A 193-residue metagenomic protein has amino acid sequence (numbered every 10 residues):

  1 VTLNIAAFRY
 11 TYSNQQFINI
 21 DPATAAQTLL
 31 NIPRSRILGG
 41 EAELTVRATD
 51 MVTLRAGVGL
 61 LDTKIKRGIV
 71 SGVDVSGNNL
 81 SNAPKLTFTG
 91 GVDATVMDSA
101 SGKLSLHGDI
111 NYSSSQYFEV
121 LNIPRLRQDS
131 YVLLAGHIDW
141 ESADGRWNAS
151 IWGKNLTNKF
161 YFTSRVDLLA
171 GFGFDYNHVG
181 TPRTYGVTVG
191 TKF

Functional and structural regions predicted by a protein language model:
V1, D50-V52, P84-L86, A100-L104 (+3 more regions): Outer-envelope beta-barrel architecture signal
T2-A6, Y10, L29, V179 (+1 more regions): Feature marks flexible
A6, L121-Q128, A135-D139, D175: Short, glycine/charged-rich beta-strand-loop motifs at protein surfaces that mediate ligand recognition and catalysis
A7-T11, L30-V120, G190-K192: Gram-negative outer-membrane beta-barrel transporters
Y12, I123, L156: Hydrophobic pocket-lining residues within nucleotide cofactor-binding pockets
N19-T28, R67-N79, I123-Q128, R165-F174: Flexible, surface-exposed loop regions and adjacent strand-edge segments of Gram-negative outer-membrane beta-barrel
A23-A25, P33-I37, R47, N79-K85 (+2 more regions): Transmembrane beta-barrel outer-membrane domains
N111-E119, W140-F193: C-terminal beta-signal and adjacent terminal beta-strands/loops of Gram-negative outer-membrane beta-barrel proteins
